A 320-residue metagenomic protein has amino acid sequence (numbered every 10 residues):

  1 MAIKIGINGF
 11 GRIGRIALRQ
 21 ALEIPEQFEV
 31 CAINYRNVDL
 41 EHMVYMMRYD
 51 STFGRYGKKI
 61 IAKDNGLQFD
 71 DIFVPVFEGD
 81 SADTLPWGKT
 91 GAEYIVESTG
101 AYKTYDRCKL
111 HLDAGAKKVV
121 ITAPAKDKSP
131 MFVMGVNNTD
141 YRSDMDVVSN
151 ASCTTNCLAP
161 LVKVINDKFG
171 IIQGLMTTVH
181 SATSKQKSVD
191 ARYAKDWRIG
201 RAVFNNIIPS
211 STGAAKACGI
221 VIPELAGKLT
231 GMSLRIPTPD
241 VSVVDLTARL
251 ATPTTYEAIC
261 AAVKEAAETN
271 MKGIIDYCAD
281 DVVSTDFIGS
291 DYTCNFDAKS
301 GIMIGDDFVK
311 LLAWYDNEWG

Functional and structural regions predicted by a protein language model:
M1-G200, I302-M303: N-terminal Rossmann-like NAD(P) cofactor-binding subdomain of oxidoreductases, focused on the glycine-rich
N8, T90, D106, S152-P160 (+11 more regions): Conserved active-site and cofactor/substrate-binding residues in soluble primary-metabolism enzymes
I16, Q20, Y45, L110 (+5 more regions): Alpha-helical scaffold segments in soluble metabolic enzymes
R36-D39, A82, A125-K126, S152-T154 (+6 more regions): Glycine-rich beta-alpha junction loops
L67, F132-M134, V147, V189 (+5 more regions): Short clusters of hydrophobic/aromatic residues that line enzyme substrate/ligand-binding pockets
Y193, W197-N206, T238-R249: Glycine-rich phosphate/diphosphate-binding loops and the adjacent beta-loop-alpha structural elements that coordinate
P223-S233: A structural supersecondary motif
G231, V243, T247-G320: C-terminal active-site/capping subdomain that shapes the small-molecule cofactor and substrate pocket of enzyme
